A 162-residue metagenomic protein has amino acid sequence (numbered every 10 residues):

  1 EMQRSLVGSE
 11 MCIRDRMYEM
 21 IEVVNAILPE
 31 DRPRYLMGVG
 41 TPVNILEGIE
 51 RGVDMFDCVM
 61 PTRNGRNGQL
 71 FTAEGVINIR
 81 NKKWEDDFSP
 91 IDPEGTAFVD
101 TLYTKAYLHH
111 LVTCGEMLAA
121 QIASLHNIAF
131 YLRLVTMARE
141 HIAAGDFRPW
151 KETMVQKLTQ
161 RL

Functional and structural regions predicted by a protein language model:
E1-G8, C12-I13: Single conserved hydrophobic/aromatic residue that forms the stacking wall/gate of nucleotide- or nucleobase-binding
D15-L36, P42-L162: Alpha/beta catalytic cores of nucleotide-metabolism and tRNA/nucleoside-modifying enzymes
